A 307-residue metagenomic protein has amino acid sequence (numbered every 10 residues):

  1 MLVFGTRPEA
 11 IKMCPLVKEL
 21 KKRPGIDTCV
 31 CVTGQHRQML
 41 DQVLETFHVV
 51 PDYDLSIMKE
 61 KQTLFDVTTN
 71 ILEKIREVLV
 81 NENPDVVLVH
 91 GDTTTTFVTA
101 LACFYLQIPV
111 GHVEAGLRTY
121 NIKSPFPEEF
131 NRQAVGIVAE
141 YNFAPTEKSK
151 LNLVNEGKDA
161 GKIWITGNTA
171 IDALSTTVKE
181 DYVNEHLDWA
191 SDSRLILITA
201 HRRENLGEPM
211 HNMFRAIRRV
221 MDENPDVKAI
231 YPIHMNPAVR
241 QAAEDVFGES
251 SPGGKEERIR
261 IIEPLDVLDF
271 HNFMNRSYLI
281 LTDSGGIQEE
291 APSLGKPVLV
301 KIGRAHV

Functional and structural regions predicted by a protein language model:
M1-G34: N-terminal subdomain of nucleotide-sugar transferases
P24-N70, K74: Conserved nucleotide-sugar phosphate-binding/catalytic loop shared by glycosyltransferases and other
T33, R37-Q38, V138-E208: A nucleotide-sugar donor-handling region in carbohydrate enzymes
D41-V43, Q62, E180-R276: Donor-nucleotide binding loops and adjacent catalytic segments primarily of GT-B fold Leloir glycosyltransferases
L88-L106, A291: An aromatic- and histidine-rich active-site surface loop
H112-F126, E140: A short, histidine- and acid-enriched strand-loop-helix "catalytic/donor-clamping" loop that lines the nucleotide-sugar
E128-Y141: Membrane-proximal helix-turn-helix segments that form the acceptor-binding/catalytic region of lipid-linked
A305-V307: Conserved small/polar residues in nucleotide/adenosyl-binding loops
